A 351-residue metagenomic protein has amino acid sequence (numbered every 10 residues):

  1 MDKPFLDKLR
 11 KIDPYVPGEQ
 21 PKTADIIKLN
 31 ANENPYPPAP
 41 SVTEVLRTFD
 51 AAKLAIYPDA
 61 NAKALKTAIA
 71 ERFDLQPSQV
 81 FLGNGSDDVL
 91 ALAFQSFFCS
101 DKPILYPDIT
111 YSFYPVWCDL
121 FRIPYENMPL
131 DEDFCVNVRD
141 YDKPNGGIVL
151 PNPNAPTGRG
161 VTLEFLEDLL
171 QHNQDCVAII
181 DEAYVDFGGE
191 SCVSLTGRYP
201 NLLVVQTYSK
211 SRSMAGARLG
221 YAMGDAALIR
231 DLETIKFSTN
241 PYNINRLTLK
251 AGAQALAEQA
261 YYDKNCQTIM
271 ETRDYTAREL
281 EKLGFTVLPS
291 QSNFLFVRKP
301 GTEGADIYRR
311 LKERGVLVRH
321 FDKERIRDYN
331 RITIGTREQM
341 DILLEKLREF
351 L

Functional and structural regions predicted by a protein language model:
M1-I56, P144: N-terminal "arm"/small-domain region of PLP-dependent enzymes with the aminotransferase-like
N61, N201-E281, F285-L288: PLP-dependent aminotransferase class I/II
K63-P103: Phosphate-binding glycine-rich loop
S96-P151: PLP-dependent aminotransferase-like
D133-P144, P156-A178, E182-M214, L228: Active-site pre-lysine segment of PLP-dependent enzymes
E164, R310-R314, V318-R319, K323-L351: PLP-dependent enzyme catalytic core of the Aspartate aminotransferase-like
M270, K282-R314, N330: Conserved PLP-binding catalytic core of the aspartate aminotransferase-like
